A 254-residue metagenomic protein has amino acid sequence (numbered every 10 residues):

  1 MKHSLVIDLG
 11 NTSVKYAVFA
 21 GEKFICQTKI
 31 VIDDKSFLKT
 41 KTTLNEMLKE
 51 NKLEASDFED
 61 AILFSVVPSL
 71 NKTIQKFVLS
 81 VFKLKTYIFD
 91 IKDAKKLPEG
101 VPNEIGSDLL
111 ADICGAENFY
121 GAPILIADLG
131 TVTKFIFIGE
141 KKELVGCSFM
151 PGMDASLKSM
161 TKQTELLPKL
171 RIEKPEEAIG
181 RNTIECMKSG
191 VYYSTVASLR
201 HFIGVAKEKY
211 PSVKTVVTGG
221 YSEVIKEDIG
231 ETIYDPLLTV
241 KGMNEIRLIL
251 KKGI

Functional and structural regions predicted by a protein language model:
M1-A94: N-terminal glycine/serine-rich phosphate-binding loop of ATP-dependent small-molecule kinases, especially carbohydrate
M1-I25, A116, A122-L144, M160 (+1 more regions): Gly/Thr-rich phosphate-binding beta-strand-loop-beta motif of the actin/hexokinase/Hsp70
D8, F64, F89, I126-V132 (+1 more regions): Short beta-strand segments
D33-S36, I105-S107, D112, N118-G121 (+2 more regions): Glycine-rich phosphate-binding loop plus the immediately following alpha-helix
N51-S56, F119-A122, A206-P211: Glycine-rich phosphate-binding loop signature in dinucleotide/nucleotide-binding domains
L53-I105, K141-G146, G152-M153, R181-E185 (+4 more regions): Short beta-strand-loop/turn "lid" adjacent to the catalytic site in phosphate-handling enzymes
S194-K209: A short, acidic, amphipathic alpha-helical segment used as a generic capping/interface helix at domain edges
K209-I254: Long hydrophobic alpha-helical segments typical of transmembrane helices together with their membrane-interfacial
